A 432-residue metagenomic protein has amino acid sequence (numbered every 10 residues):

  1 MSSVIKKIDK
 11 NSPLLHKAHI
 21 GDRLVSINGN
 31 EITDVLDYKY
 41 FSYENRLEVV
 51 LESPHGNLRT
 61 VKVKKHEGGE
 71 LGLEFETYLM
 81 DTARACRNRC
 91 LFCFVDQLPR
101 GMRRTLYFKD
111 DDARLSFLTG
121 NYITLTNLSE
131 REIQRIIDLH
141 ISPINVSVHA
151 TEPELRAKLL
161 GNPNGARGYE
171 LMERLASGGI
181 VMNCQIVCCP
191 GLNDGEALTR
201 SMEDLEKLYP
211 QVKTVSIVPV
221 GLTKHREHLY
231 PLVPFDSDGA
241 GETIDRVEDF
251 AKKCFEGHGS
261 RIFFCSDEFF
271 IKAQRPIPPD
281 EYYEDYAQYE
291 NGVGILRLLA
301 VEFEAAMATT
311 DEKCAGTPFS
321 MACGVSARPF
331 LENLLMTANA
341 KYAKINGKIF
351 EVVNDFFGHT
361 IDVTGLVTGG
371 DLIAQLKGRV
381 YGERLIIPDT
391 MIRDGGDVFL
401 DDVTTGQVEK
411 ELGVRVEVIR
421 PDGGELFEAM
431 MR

Functional and structural regions predicted by a protein language model:
M1-D9, P13-L14: PDZ/PDZ-like groove recognition
L15-T33: Conserved PDZ fold ligand-binding element
N30-Y38, N57-T60: Short, Lys/Arg- and Gly-enriched loop/turn segments at beta-strand edges
L36-E52, K65-G68: Short, compositionally biased
G56-L58, K65-Q211, G221-F250: Conserved Radical SAM active-site core
P143-N145, V181-N183, T214-S216, I262-F264 (+1 more regions): Structural preference for beta-strand elements that scaffold enzyme active sites
R156, L192, V212-D238, G257-D280 (+2 more regions): Flexible glycine/acidic-rich beta-alpha junction loops that bind and position SAM and/or redox cofactors in anaerobic
A273-R432: Radical SAM enzyme core and accessory elements
